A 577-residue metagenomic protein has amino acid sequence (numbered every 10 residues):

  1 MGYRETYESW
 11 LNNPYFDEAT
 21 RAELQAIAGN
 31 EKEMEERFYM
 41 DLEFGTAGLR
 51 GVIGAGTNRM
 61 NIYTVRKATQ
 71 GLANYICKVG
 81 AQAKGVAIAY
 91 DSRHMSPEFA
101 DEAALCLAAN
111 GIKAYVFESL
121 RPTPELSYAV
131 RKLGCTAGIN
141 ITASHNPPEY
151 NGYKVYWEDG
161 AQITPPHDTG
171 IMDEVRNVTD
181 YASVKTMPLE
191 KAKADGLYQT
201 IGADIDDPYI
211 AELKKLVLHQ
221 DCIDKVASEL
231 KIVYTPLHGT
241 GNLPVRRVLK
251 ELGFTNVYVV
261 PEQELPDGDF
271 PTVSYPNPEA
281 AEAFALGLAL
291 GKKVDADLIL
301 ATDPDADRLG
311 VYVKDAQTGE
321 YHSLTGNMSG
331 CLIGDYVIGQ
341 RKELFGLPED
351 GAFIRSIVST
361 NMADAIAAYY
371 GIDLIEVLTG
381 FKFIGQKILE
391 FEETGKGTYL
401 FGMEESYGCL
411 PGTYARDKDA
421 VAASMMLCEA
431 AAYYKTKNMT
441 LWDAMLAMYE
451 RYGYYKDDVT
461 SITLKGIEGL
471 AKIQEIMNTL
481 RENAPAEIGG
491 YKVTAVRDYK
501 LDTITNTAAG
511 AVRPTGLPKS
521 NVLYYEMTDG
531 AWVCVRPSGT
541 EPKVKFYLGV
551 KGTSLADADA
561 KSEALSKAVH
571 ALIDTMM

Functional and structural regions predicted by a protein language model:
E5-A103, A192-E229, T240: An N-terminal, well-structured beta->alpha segment
E33-F38, L42, N151-A285, A289-L290: Gly/Ser/Thr-enriched, mixed-charge loops and adjacent short helices that form phosphate/oxyanion-binding elements
F38-N58, A143-N146, I232, P236-V248 (+4 more regions): Conserved phosphate/anionic-ligand binding catalytic regions in large, soluble enzymes, centered on
G85-D91, K231-Y234, L410, G549: Short glycine-rich or small-residue beta-strand-to-loop segments that form or flank ligand, phosphate, metal/Fe-S
A87-Y150, G253-G310: N-terminal small/polar loop signature for handling phosphorylated ligands or for N-terminal nucleophile
F99-L107, Y150-W157, D307-N327, A363-I366: Short Gly/Thr/Asp-enriched flexible loops that form oxyanion-binding sites at enzyme active sites
Y156-T186, N327-D350, R355-A363, A420: Glycine-rich phosphate-binding loop plus the immediately following alpha-helix
K292, A296-L298, E320-H322, Q340-R536 (+3 more regions): Phosphate-binding and adjacent anionic-ligand microenvironments
